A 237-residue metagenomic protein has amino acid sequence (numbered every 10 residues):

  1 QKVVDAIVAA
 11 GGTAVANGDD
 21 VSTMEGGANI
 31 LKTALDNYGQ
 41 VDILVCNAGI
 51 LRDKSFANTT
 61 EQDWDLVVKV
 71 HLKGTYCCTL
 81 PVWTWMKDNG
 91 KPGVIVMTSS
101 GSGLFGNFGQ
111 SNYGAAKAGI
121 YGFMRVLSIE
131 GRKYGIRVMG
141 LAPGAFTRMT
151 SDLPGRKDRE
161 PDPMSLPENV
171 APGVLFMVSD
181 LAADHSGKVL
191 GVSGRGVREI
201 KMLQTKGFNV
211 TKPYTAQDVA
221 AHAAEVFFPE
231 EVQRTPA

Functional and structural regions predicted by a protein language model:
A10-T13, T33-C46, R52, K91 (+1 more regions): A glycine-rich helix->loop->beta "capping" turn within Rossmann-like NAD(P)(H)-dependent oxidoreductase domains
G18-N29, E61: The beta1-alpha1 cofactor-binding region of Rossmann-like NAD(H)/NADP(H)-dependent oxidoreductases
S55-F56, D63-D65: Substrate-binding pocket helix/loop in short-chain dehydrogenase/reductase
T79, A116, M124: Active-site helix of classical SDR
S100: Residue(s) in the substrate-gating loop at a strand-loop-helix junction that position the organic substrate next
G103-G106, S111-G119: The catalytic Tyr-X3-Lys active-site helix of short-chain dehydrogenase/reductase
G140, E160-A237: C-terminal helical subdomain
